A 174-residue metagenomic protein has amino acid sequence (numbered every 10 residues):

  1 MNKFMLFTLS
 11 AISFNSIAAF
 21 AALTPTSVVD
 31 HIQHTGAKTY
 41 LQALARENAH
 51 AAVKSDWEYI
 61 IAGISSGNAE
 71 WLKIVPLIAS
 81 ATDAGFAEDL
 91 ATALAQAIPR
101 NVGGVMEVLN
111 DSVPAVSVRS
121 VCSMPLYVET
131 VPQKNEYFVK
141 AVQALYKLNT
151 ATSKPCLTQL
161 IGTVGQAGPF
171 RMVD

Functional and structural regions predicted by a protein language model:
M1-F4: Positively charged n-region of N-terminal signal peptides that target proteins for export
L6-A11: Sec-dependent N-terminal signal peptides
S13-A18: N-terminal signal peptide c-region/cleavage motif recognized by signal peptidases
F20-D174: Non-catalytic all-alpha helical scaffold/repeat segments
